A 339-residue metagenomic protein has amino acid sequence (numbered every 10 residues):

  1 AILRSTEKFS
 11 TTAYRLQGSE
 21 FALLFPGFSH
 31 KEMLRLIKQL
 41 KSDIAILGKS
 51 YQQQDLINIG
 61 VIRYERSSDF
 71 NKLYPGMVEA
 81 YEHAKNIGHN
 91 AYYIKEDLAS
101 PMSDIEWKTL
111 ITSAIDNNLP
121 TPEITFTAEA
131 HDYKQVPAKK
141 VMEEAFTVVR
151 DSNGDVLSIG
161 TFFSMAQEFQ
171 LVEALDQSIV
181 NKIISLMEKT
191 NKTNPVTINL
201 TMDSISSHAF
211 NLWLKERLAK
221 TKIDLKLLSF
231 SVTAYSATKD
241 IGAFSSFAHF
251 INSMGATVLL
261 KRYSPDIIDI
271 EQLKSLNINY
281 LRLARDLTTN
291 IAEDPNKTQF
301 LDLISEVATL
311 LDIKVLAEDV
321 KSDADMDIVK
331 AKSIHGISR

Functional and structural regions predicted by a protein language model:
A1-H30, A256-V258: Conserved helix-loop-beta segment at the catalytic/binding core of cyclic-nucleotide signaling proteins
I2-R4, E32-S50, P75-V78, I179-M187: Alpha-helical scaffold within the catalytic cores of cyclic-nucleotide enzymes
R4-T12, G48-S50, I87, N117 (+6 more regions): Nucleotide second-messenger and two-component phosphorelay signaling modules
R15-L24, Y51-E82, N90-K95, T193-T201: A short glycine-enriched loop-to-beta-strand structural element that forms part of the catalytic core of nucleotide
S67, F169-F244, K274, D319: Catalytic core of bacterial c-di-GMP phosphodiesterases, primarily the EAL and HD-GYP domains, capturing alpha-helical
F70, E79-F126, I159, M165-Q170 (+2 more regions): C-di-GMP signaling machinery
S103-M165, N199, L260: Active-site core of bacterial EAL-family cyclic-dinucleotide phosphodiesterase domains
R217-I291, V307, L311-R339: The catalytic core of metal-dependent phosphodiesterases that act on cyclic dinucleotides
